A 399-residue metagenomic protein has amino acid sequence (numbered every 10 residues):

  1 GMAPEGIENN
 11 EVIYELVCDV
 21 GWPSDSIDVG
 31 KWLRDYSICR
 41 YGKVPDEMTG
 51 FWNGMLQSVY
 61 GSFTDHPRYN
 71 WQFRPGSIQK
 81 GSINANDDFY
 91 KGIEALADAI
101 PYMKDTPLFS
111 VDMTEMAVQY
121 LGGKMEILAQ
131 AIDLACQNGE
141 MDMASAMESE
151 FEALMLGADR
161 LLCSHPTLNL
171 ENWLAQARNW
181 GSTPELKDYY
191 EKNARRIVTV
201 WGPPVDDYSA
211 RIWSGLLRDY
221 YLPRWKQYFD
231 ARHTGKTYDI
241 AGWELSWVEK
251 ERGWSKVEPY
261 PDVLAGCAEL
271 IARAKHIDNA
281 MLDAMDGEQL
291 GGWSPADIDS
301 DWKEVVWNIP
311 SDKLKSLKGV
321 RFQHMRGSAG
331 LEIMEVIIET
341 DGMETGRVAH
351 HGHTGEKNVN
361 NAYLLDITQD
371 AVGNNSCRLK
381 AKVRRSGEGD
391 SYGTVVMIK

Functional and structural regions predicted by a protein language model:
G1-M285: Substrate-binding groove of N-acetylhexosamine-processing glycoside hydrolases
A284-K313, V348-L365: Extracellular carbohydrate recognition and processing domains and analogous Trp-centered ligand-binding platforms
S294, T368-Q369, A381-K382, S391-V395: Predominantly extracellular/lumenal beta-strand repeat domains
K313-G319, A371-K380: Extended extracellular/luminal ectodomain segments enriched in beta-structured repeat modules
L317-V320, M334-V336: Generic beta-strand hydrophobic packing signal
K318-M325, M397: Surface-exposed, glycine/proline- and aromatic-rich loop segments on solvent-exposed faces across compartments
F322-S328, K382-G387: Short beta-strand-plus-loop segments that form exposed binding edges in beta-rich domains
A329-G346, S376-L379, E388-K399: Exposed low-complexity, polar/acidic, P/S/T/G-rich flexible segments that act as propeptides, protease-susceptible
